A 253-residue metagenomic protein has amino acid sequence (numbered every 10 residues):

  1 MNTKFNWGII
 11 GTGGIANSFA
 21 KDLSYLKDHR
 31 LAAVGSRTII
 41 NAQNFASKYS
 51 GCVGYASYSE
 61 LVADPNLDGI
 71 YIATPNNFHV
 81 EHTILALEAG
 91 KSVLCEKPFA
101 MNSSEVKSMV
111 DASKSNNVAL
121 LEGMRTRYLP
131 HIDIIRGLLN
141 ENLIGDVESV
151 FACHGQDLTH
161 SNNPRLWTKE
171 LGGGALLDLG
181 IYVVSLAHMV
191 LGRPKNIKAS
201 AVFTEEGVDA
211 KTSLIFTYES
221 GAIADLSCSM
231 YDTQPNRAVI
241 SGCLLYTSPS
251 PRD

Functional and structural regions predicted by a protein language model:
M1-Y49: N-terminal Rossmann-like dinucleotide-binding module
C52-A112: Beta-loop-alpha module in the N-terminal Rossmann-like domain of NAD(P)-dependent dehydrogenases, especially those
S108-R125, E148: Rossmann-fold dehydrogenase core element
T126-S200, E205: Predominantly a Rossmann-like dinucleotide-binding segment in NAD(P)-dependent oxidoreductases
T212: Anionic-ligand binding region
I215-S220, I240-G242: Active-site beta-strand termini and strand-to-loop segments that position acidic
Y246-D253: Conserved small/polar residues in nucleotide/adenosyl-binding loops
